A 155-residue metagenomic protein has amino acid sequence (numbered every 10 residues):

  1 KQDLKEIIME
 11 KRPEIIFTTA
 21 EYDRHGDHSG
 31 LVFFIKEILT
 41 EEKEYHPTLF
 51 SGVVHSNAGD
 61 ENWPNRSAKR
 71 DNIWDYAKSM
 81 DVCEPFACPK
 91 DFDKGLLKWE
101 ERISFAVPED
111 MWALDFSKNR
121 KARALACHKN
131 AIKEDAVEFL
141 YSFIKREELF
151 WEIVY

Functional and structural regions predicted by a protein language model:
K1-Y155: Metal-dependent de-N-acetylase/amidase catalytic core
